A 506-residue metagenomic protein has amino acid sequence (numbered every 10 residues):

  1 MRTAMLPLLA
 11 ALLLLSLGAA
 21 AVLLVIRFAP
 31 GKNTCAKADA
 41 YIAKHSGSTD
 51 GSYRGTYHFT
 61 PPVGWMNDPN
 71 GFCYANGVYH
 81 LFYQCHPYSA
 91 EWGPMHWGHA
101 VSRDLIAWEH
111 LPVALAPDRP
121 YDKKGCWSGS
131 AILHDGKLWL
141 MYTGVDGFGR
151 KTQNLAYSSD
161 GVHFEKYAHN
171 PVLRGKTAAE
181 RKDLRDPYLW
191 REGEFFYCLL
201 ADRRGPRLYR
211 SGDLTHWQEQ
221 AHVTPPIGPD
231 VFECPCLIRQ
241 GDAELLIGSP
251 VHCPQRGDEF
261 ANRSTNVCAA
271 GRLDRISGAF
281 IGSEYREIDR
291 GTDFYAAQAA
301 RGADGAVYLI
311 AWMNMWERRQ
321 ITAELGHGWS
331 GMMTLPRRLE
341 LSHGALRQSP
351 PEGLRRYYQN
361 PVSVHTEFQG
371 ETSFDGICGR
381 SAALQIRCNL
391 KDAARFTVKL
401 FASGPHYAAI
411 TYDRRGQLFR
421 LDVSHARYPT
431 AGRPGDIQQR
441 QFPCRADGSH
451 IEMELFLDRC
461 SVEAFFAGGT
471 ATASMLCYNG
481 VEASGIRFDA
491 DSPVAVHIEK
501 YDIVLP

Functional and structural regions predicted by a protein language model:
M1-L14: N-terminal Sec-pathway targeting helices
L24-I26, A40, K44, L273-E284 (+2 more regions): Beta-rich accessory regions
F28-H80, Q84-H86: N-terminal regions that are enriched for targeting/export leaders and immediately downstream pro/stem segments
D50-F59, L105-R119, G161-A178, L208-G228 (+2 more regions): Blade-edge beta-strand/turn elements of extracellular beta-propeller and related beta-sheet repeat scaffolds
T60, G64-N67, K124-C126, K182-L184 (+3 more regions): Loop/turn position at the start of each blade in beta-propeller repeats
D68-Y88, W92, H110-A114, W127-F148 (+6 more regions): Hydrophobic core segments of beta-strands in well-ordered, beta-rich domains
H96-D104, Q153-G161, L208-D213, A261-I276 (+1 more regions): Beta-propeller blade signature
G205-G302: A compositional/structural signature marking long, glycine- and acidic/polar-rich segments with frequent tryptophans
